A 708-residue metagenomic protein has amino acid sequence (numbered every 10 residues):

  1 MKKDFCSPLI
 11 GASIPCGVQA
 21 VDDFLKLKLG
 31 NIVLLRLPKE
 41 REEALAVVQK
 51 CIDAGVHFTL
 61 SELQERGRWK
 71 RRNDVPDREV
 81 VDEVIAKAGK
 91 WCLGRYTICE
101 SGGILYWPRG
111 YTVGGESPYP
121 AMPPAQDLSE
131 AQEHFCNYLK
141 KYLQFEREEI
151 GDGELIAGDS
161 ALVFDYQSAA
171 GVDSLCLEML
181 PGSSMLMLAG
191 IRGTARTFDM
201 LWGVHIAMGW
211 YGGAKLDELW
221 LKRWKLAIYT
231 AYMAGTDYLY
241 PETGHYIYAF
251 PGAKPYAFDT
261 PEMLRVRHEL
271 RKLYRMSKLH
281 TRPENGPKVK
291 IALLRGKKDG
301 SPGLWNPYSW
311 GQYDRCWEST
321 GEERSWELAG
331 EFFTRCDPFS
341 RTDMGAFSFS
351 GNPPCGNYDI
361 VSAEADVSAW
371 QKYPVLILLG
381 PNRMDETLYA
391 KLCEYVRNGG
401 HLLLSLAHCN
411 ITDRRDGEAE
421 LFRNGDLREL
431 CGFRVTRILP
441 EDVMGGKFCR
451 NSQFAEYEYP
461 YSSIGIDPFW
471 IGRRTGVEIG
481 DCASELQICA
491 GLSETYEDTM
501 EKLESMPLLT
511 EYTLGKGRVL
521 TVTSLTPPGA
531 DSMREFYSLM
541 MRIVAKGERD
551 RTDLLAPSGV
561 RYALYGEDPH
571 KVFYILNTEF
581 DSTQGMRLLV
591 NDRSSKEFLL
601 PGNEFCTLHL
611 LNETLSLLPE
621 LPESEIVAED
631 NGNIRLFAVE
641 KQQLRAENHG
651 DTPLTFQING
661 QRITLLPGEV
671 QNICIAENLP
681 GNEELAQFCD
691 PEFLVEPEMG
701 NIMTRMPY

Functional and structural regions predicted by a protein language model:
M1-Q64, V75-I98, Y111-Q126, P287 (+9 more regions): Mature N-terminal, pre-catalytic/accessory segment of carbohydrate-active enzymes
K2-P15, T59-Q64, L93-I98, S129-F164 (+3 more regions): Aromatic-lined carbohydrate-recognition surfaces of secreted/lumenal glycan-active proteins
P8, V266-Y373: Aromatic-Pro/Gly-enriched surface loop or interdomain linker that acts as a lid/target-recognition segment
G17-K26, G30, L35-A54, S325-L421 (+2 more regions): Helical hinge/lid and interdomain linker segments adjacent to catalytic or ligand-binding clefts that mediate domain
P76, V84, Q144-G190, G212-L219 (+1 more regions): Substrate-binding cleft/loops of secretory-pathway carbohydrate-active enzymes
V172, G190-R223, H245-D259: Active-site clefts of carbohydrate-active enzymes
R383-G472: A glycine-rich, often tryptophan-bearing local segment used as a flexible ligand/cofactor-contacting loop or short
I411, L439-G515, T526-L589, S616-L621 (+4 more regions): Catalytic beta-strand/loop cores that center a nucleophilic Ser/Cys/Thr and support acyl-enzyme chemistry
